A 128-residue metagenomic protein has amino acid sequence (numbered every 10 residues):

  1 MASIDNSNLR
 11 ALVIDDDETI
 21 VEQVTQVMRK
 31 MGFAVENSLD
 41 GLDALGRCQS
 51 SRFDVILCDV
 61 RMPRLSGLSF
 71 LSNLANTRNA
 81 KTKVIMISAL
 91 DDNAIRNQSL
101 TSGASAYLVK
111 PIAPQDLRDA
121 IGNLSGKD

Functional and structural regions predicted by a protein language model:
E22-K30: Charged docking surfaces used in two-component/phosphorelay signaling
G32-L39, R47: Short hydrophobic/Thr-rich beta-strand motif most characteristic of the beta2 strand and flanking loop of CheY-like
L39-D43, S66-S69: Acidic catalytic/metal-coordinating carboxylates
G46, L68-A80: Short amphipathic alpha-helix used as the core "switch/output" element in two-component signaling
M62: Receiver (REC) domain active-site loop signature in two-component systems and cognate sites in sensor histidine kinases
S69, D91-A106: Alpha4 helix (beta4-alpha4-beta5 surface) of REC/receiver domains from two-component response regulators
A94, I112-I121: C-terminal output helix
